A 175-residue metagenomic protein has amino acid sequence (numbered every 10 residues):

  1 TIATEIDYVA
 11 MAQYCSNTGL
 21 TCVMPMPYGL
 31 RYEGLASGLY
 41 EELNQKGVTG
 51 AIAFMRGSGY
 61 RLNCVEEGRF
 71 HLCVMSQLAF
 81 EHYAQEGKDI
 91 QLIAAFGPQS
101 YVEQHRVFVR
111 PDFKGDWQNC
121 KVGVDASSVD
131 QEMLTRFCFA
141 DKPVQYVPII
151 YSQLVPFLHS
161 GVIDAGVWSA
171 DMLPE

Functional and structural regions predicted by a protein language model:
T1-Y60, R69: N-terminal hydrophobic or amphipathic helices and topogenic motifs
T21-N44, V102-P156: Bilobed "Venus flytrap"/periplasmic-binding protein-like clamshell domains and structurally analogous long
I52-N63, Q145-H159: Short helix-initiation/N-cap motifs at beta->coil->alpha
F54-R56, M75-S76, V124-S127, W168-S169: Short His-Asn-centered micro-motif
L62-E103: Short beta-strand-centered segments that line the small-molecule binding cleft or hinge of alpha/beta clamshell
V74-G87, P156-E175: A ligand-binding cleft/hinge motif common to bilobed small-molecule-binding domains
A84, Q91, A95-S100, D112-V124 (+2 more regions): Long, low-complexity interaction regions most often at the N-terminus
